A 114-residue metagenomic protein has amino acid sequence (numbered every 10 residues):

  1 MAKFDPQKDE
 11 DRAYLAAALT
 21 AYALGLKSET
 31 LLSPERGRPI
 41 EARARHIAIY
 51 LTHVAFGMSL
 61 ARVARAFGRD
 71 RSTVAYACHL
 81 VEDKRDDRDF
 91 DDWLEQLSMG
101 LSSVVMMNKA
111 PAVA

Functional and structural regions predicted by a protein language model:
M1-A18, A112-A114: General nucleic-acid-binding
A17, S59-L60: Helix-turn-helix DNA-binding elements, focusing on the entry/boundary residues of the two helices that contact DNA
Y22-R45: Short, Lys/Arg-enriched anionic-surface-contact patches
A42-M58: Short, amphipathic alpha-helical "recognition" segments used to contact nucleic acids or chromatin
H53, A77-V81, R85: DNA major-groove recognition helix of helix-turn-helix
A61-D70: Short alpha-helical "recognition helix" segments of helix-turn-helix
T73-A75: Helix-turn-helix DNA-binding helix
R85-V104: Short Lys/Arg-enriched helix C-cap and helix-to-coil transition segments that create basic nucleic-acid-contact patches
